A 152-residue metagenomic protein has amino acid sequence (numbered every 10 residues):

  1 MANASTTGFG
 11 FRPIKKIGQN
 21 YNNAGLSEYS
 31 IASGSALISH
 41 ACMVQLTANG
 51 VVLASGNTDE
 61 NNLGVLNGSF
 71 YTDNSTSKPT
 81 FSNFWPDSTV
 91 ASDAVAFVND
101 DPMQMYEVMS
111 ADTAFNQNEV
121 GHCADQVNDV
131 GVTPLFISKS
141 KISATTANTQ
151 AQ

Functional and structural regions predicted by a protein language model:
M1-Q152: Surface-exposed, low-hydrophobicity beta-strand/loop segments enriched in small/polar/acidic residues
